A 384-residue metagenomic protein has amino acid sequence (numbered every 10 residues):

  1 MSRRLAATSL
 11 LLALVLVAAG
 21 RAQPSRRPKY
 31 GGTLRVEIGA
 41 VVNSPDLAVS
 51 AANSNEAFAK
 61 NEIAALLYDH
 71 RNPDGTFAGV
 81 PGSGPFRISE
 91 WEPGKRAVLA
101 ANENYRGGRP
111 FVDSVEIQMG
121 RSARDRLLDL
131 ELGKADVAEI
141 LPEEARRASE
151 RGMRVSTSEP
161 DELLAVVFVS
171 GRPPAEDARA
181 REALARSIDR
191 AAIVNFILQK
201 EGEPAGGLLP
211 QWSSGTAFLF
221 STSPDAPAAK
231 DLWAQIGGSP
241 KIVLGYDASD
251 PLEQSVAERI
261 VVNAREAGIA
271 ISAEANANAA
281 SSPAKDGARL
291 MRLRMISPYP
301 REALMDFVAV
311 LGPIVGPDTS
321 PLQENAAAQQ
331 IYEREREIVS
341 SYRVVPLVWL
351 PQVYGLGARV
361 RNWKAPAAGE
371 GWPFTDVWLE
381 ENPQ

Functional and structural regions predicted by a protein language model:
R35-I38, P85, D113-S114, L132 (+4 more regions): Alpha-helical secondary-structure segments
E37-S83: N-terminal lobe/hinge region of extracytoplasmic solute-binding protein
I63-P110, S114, R124, P227 (+1 more regions): Gly/Pro-rich hinge or "lid" segments in bacterial periplasmic/extracellular proteins
P93, A234-I296: Ligand/substrate-recognition segments at binding pockets and active sites
N104-R147: Ligand-site clamp/hinge motif
Q199, E203-Q235, A248-S255: Structural transition elements
N278-A326: Acidic-aromatic pocket-rim loops
L356-Q384: Long beta-strand-rich cores associated with HINT superfamily self-processing modules
